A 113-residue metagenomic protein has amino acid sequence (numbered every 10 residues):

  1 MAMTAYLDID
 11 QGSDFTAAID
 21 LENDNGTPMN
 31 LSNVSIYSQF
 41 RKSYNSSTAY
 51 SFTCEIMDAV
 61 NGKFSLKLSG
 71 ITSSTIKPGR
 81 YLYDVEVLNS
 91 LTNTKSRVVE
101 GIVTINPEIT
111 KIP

Functional and structural regions predicted by a protein language model:
M1-P113: Contiguous segments within soluble domain cores/interaction surfaces
